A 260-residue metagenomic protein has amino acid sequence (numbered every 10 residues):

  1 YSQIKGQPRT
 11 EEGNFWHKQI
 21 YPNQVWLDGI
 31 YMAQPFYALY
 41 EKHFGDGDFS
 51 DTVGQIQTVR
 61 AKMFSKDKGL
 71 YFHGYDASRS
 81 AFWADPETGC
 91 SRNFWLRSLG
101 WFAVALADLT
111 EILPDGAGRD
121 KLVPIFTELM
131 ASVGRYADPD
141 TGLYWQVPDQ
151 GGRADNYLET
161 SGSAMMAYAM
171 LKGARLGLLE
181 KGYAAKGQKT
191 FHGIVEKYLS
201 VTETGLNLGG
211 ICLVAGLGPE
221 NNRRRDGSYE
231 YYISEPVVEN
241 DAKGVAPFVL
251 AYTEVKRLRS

Functional and structural regions predicted by a protein language model:
Y1-M32, H43: Extracytoplasmic mature domains of secreted/periplasmic and thylakoid-lumen proteins
Y1-N14, S50-W83, V123-T141, K186-E203: Long, well-ordered core segments of solenoidal/helical folds
Q3, G13, Y157-L158, G162 (+2 more regions): CBM-like carbohydrate-recognition segments
E11, S65-G69, I112-R119, D138-Y144 (+3 more regions): Surface-exposed helix-capping loop/turn segments at secondary-structure junctions
H17-I30, W83-V104, D115-L122, D138 (+3 more regions): Solvent-exposed loop and edge beta-strand segments that line ligand/cofactor-binding and catalytic clefts
I30-Q34, V53, T58-M63, D67-S91 (+6 more regions): His/Met- and acidic-residue-enriched segments that coordinate or traffic transition-metal cofactors and support
M32, D51, W101, I125-E128 (+3 more regions): Charged catalytic carboxylate motif
Q34-D46, W101-G118, A164-L179, P247-R259: Well-ordered alpha-helical scaffold segments within catalytic/enzyme domains
